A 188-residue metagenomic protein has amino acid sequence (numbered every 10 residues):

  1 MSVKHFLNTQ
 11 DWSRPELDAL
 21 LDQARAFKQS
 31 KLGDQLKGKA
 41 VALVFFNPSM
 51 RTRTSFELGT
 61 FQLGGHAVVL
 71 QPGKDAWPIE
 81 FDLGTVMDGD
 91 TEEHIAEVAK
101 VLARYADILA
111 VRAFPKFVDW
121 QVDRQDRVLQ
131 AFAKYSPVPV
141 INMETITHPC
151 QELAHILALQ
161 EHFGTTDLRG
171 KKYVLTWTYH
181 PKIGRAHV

Functional and structural regions predicted by a protein language model:
M1-T54, L58: Positively charged, low-complexity intrinsically disordered leader regions
N8-D11, Q71, D167: Short, solvent-exposed coil/turn linker segments
T9, F45-F46, Q121, M143-E144 (+1 more regions): Glycine- and other small-residue-rich loops at beta-strand/loop junctions that grip anionic moieties
R25-Q29, I156-G164: Generic structural signal for well-ordered alpha-helical scaffold segments
L36-A42, M50-Q160: Phosphate/diphosphate ligand-binding glycine-rich loop within oxidoreductases
F46-H66, Q160-H187: Glycine-rich phosphate/diphosphate-binding loop of Rossmann-like nucleotide-binding domains
